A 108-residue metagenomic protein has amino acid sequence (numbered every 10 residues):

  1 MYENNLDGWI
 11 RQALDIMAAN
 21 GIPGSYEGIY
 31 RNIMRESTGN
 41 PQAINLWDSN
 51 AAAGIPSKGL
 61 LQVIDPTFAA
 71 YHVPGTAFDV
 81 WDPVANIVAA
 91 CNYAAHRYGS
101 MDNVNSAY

Functional and structural regions predicted by a protein language model:
Y2-Y108: Peptidoglycan cell-wall recognition and remodeling modules
